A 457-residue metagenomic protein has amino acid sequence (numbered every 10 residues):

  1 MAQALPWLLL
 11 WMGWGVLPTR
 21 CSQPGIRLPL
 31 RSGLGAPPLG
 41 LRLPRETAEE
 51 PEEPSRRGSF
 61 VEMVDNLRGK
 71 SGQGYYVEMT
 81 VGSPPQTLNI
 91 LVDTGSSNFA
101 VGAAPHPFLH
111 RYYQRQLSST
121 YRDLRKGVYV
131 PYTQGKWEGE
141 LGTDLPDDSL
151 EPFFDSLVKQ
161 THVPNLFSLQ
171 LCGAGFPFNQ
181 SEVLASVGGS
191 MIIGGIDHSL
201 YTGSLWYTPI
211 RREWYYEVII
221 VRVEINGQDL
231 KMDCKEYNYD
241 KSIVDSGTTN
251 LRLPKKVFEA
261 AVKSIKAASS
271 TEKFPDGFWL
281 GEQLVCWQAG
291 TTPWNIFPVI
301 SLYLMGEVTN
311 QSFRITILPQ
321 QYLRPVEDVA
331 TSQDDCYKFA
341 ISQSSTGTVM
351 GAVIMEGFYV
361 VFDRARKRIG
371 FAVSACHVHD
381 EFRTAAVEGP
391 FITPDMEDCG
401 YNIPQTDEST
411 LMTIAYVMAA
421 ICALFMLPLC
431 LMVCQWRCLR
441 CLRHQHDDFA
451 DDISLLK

Functional and structural regions predicted by a protein language model:
A2, P54-M63, G69-G139, P146: Signature of the N-terminal lobe/flap region of pepsin-like aspartyl proteases
A2-G35, P84, I210, C234-V244 (+3 more regions): Aspartic protease catalytic domain
W14-K70, R115-L117, K136, E140-Y237 (+1 more regions): Aspartyl protease catalytic domain
M79, N89-V92, F99-V101, E140 (+4 more regions): Short hydrophobic beta-strand that contains or immediately precedes a catalytic carboxylate
L91, V101-A104, H110-Q114, F154 (+4 more regions): Short, solvent-exposed loop/turn and secondary-structure capping segments
D93, L141-G142, P146, L169 (+5 more regions): A residue-level signal for conserved active-site and pocket-lining positions in enzyme catalytic cores
F99, M191, K367-I369: Hydrophobic residues embedded in beta-strands of well-ordered beta-sheets
A104-G139, P146, I265-N310: Aspartic protease
